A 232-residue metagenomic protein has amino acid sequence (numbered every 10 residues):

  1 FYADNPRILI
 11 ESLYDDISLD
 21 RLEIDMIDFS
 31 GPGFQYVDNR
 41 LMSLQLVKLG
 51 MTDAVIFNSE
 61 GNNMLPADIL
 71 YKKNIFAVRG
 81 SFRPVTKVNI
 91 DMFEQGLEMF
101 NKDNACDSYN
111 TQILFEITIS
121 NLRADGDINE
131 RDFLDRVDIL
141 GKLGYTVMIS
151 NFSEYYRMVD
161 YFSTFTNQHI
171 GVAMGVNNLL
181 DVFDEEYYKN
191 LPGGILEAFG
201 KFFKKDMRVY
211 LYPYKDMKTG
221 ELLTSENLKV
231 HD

Functional and structural regions predicted by a protein language model:
F1-D232: Nucleotidyltransferase catalytic core that binds NTPs
